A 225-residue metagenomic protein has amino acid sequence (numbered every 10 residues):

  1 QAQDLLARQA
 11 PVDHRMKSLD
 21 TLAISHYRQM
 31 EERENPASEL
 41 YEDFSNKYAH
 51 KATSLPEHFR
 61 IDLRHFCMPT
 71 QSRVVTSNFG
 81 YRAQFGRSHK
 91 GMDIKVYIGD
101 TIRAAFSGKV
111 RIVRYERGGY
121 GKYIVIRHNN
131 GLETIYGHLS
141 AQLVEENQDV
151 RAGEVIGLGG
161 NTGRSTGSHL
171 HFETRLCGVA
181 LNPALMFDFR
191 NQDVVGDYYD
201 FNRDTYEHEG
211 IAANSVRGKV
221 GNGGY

Functional and structural regions predicted by a protein language model:
Q1-Q71, D197-Y199, G221, Y225: Non-catalytic extracellular/periplasmic "stalk" and linker regions immediately N-terminal to catalytic or recognition
R64-I211, V220, G224-Y225: Catalytic cores of peptidoglycan-degrading enzymes
